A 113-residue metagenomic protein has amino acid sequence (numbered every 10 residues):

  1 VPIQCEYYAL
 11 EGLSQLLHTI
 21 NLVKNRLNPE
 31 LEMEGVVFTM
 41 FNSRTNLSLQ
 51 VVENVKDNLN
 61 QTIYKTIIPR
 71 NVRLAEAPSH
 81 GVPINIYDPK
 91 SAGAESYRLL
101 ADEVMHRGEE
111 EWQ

Functional and structural regions predicted by a protein language model:
V1-V72: Conserved catalytic-core segment of NTP-binding enzymes
E34, E76-S79: Generic signal for short, ordered secondary-structure residues within or immediately flanking folded domains
P69, A75, N85: Nucleotide phosphate-binding site architecture
P78-L99: C-terminal boundary of histidine-terminating zinc-finger modules
L100-V104: Hydrophobic "lid"/C-terminal helical patch of Rossmann-like NAD(P)-dependent dehydrogenase/epimerase domains
E110-Q113: C-terminal helical "lid" subdomain and adjoining coupling/linker elements of P-loop NTPases
